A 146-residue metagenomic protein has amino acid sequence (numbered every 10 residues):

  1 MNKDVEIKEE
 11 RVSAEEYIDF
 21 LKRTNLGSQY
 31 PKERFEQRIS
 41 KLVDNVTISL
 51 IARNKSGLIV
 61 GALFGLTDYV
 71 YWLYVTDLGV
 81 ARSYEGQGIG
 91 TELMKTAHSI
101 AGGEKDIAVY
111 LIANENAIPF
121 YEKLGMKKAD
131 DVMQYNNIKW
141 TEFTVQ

Functional and structural regions predicted by a protein language model:
M1-R34, V132, V145-Q146: Short amphipathic alpha-helix that is part of the acyltransferase structural core
E9, T76, I112-A113: Small/polar loops that bind or transfer phosphate-bearing groups
Q37-K55, V60-L73, D77-G79: A conserved beta-strand-loop-helix scaffold within acyl/acetyltransferase catalytic domains
I59, G103-V109, N114-I138: Conserved active-site alpha-helix within GNAT-family acetyltransferase domains
Y84, G88-T96: Conserved acetyl-CoA pyrophosphate-binding loop and the N-cap/start of the following alpha-helix in GNAT-like
